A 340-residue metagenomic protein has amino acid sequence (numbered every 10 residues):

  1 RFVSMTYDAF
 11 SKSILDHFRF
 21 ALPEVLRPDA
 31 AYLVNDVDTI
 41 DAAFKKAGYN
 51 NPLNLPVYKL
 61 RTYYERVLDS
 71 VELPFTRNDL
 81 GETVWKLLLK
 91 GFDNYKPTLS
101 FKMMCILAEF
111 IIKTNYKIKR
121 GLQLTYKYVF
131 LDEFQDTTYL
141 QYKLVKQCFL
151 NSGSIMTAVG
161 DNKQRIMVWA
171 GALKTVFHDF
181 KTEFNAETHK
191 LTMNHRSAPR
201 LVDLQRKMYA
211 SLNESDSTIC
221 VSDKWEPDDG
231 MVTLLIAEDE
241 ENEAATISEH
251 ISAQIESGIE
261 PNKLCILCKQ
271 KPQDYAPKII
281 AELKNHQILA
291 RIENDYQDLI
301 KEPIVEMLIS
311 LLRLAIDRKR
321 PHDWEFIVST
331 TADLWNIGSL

Functional and structural regions predicted by a protein language model:
R1-E65: Conserved P-loop NTPase-based nucleic-acid remodeling module centered on helicase motor cores
A21-L33, H178, A210-N213, I309-A332: A polyampholytic, Gly/Pro-enriched intrinsically disordered region
V34-A47, C220-P227, D317-L340: Extended, charge-rich low-complexity interaction segments
D41-F130, Y139-L144: Accessory N-terminal region flanking or inserted into the helicase ATPase core in nucleic-acid motor proteins
E133: Walker B catalytic acidic pair
T138-R200: Conserved helicase motor core of SF1/SF2 NTP-dependent helicases
N185-E187, M193-I288: Helicase P-loop NTPase motor core
I259-L264, C268-L340: ATPase/helicase motor core of nucleic-acid motors
